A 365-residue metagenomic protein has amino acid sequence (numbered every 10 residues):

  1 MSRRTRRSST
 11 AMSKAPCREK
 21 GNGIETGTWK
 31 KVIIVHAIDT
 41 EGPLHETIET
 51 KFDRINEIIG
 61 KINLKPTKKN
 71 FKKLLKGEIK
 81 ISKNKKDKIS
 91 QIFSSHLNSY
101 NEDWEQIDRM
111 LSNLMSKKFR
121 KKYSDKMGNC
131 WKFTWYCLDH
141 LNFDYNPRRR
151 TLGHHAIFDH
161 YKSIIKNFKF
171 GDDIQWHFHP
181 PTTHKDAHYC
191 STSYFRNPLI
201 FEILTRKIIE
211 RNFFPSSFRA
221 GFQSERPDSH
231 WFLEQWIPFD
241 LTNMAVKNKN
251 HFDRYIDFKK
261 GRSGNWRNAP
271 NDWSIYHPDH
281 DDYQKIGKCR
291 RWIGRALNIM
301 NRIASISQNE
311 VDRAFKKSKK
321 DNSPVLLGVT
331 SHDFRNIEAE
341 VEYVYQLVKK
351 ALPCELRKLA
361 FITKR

Functional and structural regions predicted by a protein language model:
C17, G21-I38, E46-I48, E57-I62 (+1 more regions): Active-site-adjacent pocket scaffolds in enzyme catalytic domains
C17-I164: Active-site beta->alpha N-cap acidic-glycine motif
V35-P43, W135-F143, W176-T183, R295-N298 (+2 more regions): Short loop/turn segments at strand-loop or loop-helix junctions that form parts of catalytic or ligand-binding pockets
E46-E49, D144-R149, K185-Y189, R226-Q235 (+1 more regions): A short acidic (Asp/Glu
F93-K121, R148-S163, T192-L204, S305-K316 (+1 more regions): Well-ordered, non-membrane alpha-helical segments in soluble/globular domains
T134-S224, V329: Metal-dependent polysaccharide deacetylase catalytic core of the NodB/CE4 family, i.e., the active-site-bearing domain
K166, T205-N212, D228-T242, Q346-P353: Short, surface-exposed basic-aromatic patches at helix termini and helix-loop junctions that form
L241-T242, D321-R365: C-terminal domain-boundary segment and adjacent tail
